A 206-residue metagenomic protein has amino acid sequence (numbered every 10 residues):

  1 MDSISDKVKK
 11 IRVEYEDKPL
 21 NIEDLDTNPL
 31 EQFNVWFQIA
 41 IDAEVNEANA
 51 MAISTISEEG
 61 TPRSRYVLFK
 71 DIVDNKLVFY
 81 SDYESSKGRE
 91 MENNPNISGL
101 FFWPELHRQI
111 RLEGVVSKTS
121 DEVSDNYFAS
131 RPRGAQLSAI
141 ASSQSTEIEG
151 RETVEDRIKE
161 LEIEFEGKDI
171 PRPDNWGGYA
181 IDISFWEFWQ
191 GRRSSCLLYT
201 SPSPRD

Functional and structural regions predicted by a protein language model:
M1-V45: Hydrophobic, proline/glycine-rich low-complexity stretches
F33, G114, W186: Residue-level signal for inorganic ion chemistry
F33-W36, L77-F79, W103, W176-Y179: Tryptophan-centric aromatic hotspots in well-structured domains and transmembrane helices
A43-A48, P171: Short loop/turn motifs at secondary-structure junctions and domain boundaries
A48-Y83, M91, I97-F102, R111-L112: Short beta-strand segments
K87-T146: Short, structured beta-strand-loop surface elements
S142-L198: Short, active-site-adjacent segments that bind or coordinate small-molecule cofactors and metal centers
Y199-D206: Conserved small/polar residues in nucleotide/adenosyl-binding loops
